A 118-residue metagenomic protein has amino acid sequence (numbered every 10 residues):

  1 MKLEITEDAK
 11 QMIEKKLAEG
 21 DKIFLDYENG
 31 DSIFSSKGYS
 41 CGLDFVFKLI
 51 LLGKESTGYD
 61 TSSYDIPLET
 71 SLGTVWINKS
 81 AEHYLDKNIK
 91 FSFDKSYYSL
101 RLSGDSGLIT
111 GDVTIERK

Functional and structural regions predicted by a protein language model:
M1-I5, S71-L72, D112-T114: A contiguous, well-structured "functional interface" segment within a domain
M1-S32: Long, hydrophobic N-terminal alpha-helical segment
T6, E28, E69, N78 (+2 more regions): A structural detector for beta-sheet-dominated domains
E19-D21, C41-F45, Y64, S71-G73 (+2 more regions): A generic structural signal for short beta-strands and their flanking turns/coil linkers
I23-Y27, L49, I89-K95: Broad, structure-driven detector of short, well-ordered beta-strand segments within folded domains
Y27-T57, L108-T114: Short, thiol/selenol-centered motifs that function as redox-active sites or metal-ligating centers
E55-S92: Mid-chain, well-packed structural core segment of small domains
E82-K118: Glycine-rich, aromatic-bearing surface loops/beta-hairpins
